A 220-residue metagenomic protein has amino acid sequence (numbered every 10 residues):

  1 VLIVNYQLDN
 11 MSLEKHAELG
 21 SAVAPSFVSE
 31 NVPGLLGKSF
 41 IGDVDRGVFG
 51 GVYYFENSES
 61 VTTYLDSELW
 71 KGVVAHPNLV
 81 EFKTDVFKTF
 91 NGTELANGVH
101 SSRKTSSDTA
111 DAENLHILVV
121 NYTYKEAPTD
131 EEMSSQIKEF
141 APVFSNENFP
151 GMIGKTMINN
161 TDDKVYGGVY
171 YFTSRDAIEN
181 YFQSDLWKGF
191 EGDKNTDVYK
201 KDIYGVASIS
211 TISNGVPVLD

Functional and structural regions predicted by a protein language model:
V1-F49, S58-D66, V80-Y166, R175-Q183 (+1 more regions): Short S/T/G/P-rich N-terminal loop/turn motif that feeds into the first structured element of a domain
L69-P77, L186-K194: A common structural junction motif
